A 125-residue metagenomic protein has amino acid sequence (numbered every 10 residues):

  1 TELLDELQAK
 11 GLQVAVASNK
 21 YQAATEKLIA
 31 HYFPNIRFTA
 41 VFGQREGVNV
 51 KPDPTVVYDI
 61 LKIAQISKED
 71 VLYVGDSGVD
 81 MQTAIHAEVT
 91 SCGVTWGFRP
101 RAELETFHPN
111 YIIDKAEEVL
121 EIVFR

Functional and structural regions predicted by a protein language model:
E2-G11: Catalytic-core regions built around general acid/base machinery
K10-Q13, D70, T90, N110: Structural signature of beta-strand start/N-cap positions in the alpha/beta core of ABC transporter nucleotide-binding
A15, Y21-Y73, G78-A87, R101-E103: Substrate-recognition "cap/lid" segment bordering the active-site pocket of phosphatases
N19, T95-G97, A116: Short secondary-structure boundary segments
W96-T106: Short, glycine/polar-rich helix-capping loops at beta-to-alpha or helix-loop-helix junctions that flank or form
Y111-K115: Short acidic-hydrophobic, aromatic-tinged amphipathic segments that line or gate anion-handling sites
V119-R125: Short amphipathic alpha-helix with an adjacent loop that forms part of the alpha/beta core around
